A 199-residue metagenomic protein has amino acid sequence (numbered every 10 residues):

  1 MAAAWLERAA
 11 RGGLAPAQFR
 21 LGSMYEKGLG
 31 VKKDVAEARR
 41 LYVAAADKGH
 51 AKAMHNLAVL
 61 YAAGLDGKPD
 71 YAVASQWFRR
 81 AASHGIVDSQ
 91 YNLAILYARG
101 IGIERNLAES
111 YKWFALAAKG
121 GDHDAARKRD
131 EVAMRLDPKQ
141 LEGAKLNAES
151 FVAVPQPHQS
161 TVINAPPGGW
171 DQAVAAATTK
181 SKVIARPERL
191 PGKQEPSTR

Functional and structural regions predicted by a protein language model:
M1-W5, K32-L41, K68-W77, E104-K112 (+2 more regions): Structural signature of tandem alpha-helical TPR/SEL1-like repeats, specifically the intra-repeat loop/turn
A3, Q18, R39, M54 (+7 more regions): Extracytoplasmic/secreted envelope proteins and their assembly/folding machinery, especially bacterial periplasmic
A4-R8, G12-L29, A36-A44: Mid-chain, structured segments of secreted extracytoplasmic proteins
A9, M24, A45, L60 (+5 more regions): TPR/TPR-like alpha-solenoid repeats
R11-L14, K27-L29, D34, D47-H50 (+8 more regions): Short helix-capping/linker turns of helical repeat alpha-solenoids
F19-R20, V35, H55-N56, Y91-N92 (+3 more regions): Alpha-solenoid helical repeat scaffolds
R20-K27, V31, L41, M54-A63 (+3 more regions): Hydrophobic face of amphipathic alpha-helices that form TPR/SEL1-like repeat modules and related alpha-solenoid
D124-R199: Terminal, low-structured helical/coil segments at or just beyond the last alpha-helical repeat
